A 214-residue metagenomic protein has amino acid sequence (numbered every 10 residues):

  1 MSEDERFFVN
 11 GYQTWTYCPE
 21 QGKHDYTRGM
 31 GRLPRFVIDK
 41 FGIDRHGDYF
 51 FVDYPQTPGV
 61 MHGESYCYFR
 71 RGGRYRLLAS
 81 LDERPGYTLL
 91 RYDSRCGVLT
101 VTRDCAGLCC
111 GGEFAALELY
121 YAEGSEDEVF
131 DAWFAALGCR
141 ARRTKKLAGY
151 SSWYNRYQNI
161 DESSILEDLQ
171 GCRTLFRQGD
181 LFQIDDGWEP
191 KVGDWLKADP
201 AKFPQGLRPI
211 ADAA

Functional and structural regions predicted by a protein language model:
M1-A132: N-terminal accessory beta-strand-rich subdomains and adjacent acidic, glycine-rich linkers that precede catalytic cores
D127-G138, E167-D168, Q205-R208: Alpha-helical scaffolding within the catalytic cores of extracellular/periplasmic polymer-degrading hydrolases
C139-T144: Short glycine/proline-enriched loop/turn "hinge" motifs that connect secondary-structure elements and lie
L147-Y150, Y154-A214: Aromatic-lined carbohydrate-binding/catalytic grooves of carbohydrate-active enzymes
